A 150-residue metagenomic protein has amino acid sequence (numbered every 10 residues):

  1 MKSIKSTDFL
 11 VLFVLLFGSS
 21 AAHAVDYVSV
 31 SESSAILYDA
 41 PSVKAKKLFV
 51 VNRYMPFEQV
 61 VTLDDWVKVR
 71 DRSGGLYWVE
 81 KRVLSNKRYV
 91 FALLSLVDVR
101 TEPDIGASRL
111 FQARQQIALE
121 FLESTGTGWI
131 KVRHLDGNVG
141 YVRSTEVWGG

Functional and structural regions predicted by a protein language model:
M1-F9: Positively charged n-region of N-terminal signal peptides that target proteins for export
D8-S19: Bacterial N-terminal signal peptides
A22-D39, K47-R53, V60-T101, S108-N138 (+1 more regions): SH3-family beta-barrel domains
